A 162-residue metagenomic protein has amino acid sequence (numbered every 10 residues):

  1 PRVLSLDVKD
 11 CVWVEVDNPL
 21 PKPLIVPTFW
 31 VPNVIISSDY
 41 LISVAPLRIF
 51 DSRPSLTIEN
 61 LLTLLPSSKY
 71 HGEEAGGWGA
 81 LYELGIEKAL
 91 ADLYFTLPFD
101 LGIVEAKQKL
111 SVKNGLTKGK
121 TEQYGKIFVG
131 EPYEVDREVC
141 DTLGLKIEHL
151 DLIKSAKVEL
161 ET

Functional and structural regions predicted by a protein language model:
P1-T162: Extended, low-polarity segments enriched in aliphatic/aromatic residues
